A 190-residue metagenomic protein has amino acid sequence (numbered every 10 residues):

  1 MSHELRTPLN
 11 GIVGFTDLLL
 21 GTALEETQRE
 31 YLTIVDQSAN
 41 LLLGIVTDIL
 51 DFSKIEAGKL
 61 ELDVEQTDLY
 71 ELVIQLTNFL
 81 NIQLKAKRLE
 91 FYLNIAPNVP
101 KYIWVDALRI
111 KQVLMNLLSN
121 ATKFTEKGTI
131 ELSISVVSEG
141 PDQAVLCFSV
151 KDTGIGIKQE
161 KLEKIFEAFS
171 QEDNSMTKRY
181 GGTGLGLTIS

Functional and structural regions predicted by a protein language model:
L20-E26: Short acidic helix/loop segment immediately C-terminal to the autophosphorylated histidine in two-component histidine
Q37-L42: Short alpha-helical segment of the dimerization/phosphotransfer core of two-component systems
S53-V64, T129: Helix-loop junction within the histidine kinase core
D63-D68, K85, E90-K101, V137: Conserved catalytic submotifs in the C-terminal HATPase_c
I82, I155-G156: Glycine-rich G1-box
A121-T122: Short helix-loop "hinge" at the ATP-lid/N-box region of the Bergerat-fold HATPase_c
V145, I157-Q171: Short conserved segment of the HATPase_c
G181, G186, S190: Short alpha-helical Gxxx[C/S/T] motif in the catalytic ATP-binding
